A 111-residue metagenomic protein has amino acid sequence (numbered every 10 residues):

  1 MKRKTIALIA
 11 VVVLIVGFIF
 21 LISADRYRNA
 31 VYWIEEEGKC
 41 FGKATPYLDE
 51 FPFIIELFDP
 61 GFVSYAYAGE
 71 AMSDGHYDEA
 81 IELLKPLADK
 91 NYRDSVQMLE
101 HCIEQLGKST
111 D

Functional and structural regions predicted by a protein language model:
M1-L14: N-terminal Sec-pathway targeting helices
V16-Y32: Membrane-interface motif at the C-terminal end of an N-terminal transmembrane signal
Y27, K39-F41, Y77, Y92: TPR-repeat structural position
I34-E36, M72-S73: Hydrophobic/aromatic side-chain positions at a characteristic register within alpha-helices of tetratricopeptide repeats
